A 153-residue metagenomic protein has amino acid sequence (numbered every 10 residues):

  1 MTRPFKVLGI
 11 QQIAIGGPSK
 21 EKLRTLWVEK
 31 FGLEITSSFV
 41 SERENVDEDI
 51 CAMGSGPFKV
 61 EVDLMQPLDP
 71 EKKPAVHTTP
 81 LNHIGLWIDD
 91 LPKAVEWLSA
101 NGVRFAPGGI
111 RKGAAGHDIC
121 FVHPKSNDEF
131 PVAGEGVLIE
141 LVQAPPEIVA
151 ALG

Functional and structural regions predicted by a protein language model:
M1-R24, L81-I88, V142-G153: N-terminal beta-strand motif that seeds the catalytic metal site of vicinal oxygen chelate
T2-K6, S38, I50-C51, V95-G153: Vicinal oxygen chelate
G9-P18, D49-G54, K72-L98: Vicinal oxygen chelate
I10, A14, W27, C51 (+5 more regions): Short, structured motif recognition centered on aromatic/hydrophobic residues
I10, T36, P67-N82, G108 (+2 more regions): A cross-kingdom feature marking solvent-exposed beta-strand/loop segments within repeated, beta-rich binding/scaffold
L23-V28, L98: Conserved active-site tyrosine of GNAT-family acetyltransferases
E34, F58-V60, K72-K73, F130 (+1 more regions): Short loop/beta submotifs within extracellular cysteine-rich repeat domains
E42-F58, S126: C-terminal "cap" of GNAT-fold acetyltransferases
